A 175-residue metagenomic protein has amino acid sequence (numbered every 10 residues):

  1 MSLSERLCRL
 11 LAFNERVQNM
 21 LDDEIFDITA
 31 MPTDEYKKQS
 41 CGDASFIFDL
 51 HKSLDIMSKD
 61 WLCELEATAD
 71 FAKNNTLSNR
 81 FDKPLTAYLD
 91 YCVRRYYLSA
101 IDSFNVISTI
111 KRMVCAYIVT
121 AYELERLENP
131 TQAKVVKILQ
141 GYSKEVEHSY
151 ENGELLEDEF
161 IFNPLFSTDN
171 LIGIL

Functional and structural regions predicted by a protein language model:
S2-L175: Hydrophobic, aromatic-lined core segments that form the binding pocket/scaffold for planar heteroaromatic ligands
